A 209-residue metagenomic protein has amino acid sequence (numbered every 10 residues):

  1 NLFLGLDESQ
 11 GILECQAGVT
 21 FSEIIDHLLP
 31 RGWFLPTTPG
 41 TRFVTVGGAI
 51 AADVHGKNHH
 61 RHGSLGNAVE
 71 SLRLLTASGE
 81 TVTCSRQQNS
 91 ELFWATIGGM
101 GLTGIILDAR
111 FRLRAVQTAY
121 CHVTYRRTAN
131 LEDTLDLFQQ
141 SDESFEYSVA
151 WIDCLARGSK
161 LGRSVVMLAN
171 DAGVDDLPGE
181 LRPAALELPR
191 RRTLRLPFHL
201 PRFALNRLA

Functional and structural regions predicted by a protein language model:
N1-A209: Noncatalytic alpha-helical scaffold of FAD-dependent oxidoreductases
